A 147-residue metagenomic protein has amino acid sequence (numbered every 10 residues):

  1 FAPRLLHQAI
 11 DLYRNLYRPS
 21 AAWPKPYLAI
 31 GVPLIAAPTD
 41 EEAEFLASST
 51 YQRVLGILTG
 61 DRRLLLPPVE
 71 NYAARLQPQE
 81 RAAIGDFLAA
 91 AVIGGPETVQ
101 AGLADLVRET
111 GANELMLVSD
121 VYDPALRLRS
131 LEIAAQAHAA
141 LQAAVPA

Functional and structural regions predicted by a protein language model:
F1-A147: Active-site-adjacent structural elements that line small-molecule/cofactor binding pockets in enzymes
